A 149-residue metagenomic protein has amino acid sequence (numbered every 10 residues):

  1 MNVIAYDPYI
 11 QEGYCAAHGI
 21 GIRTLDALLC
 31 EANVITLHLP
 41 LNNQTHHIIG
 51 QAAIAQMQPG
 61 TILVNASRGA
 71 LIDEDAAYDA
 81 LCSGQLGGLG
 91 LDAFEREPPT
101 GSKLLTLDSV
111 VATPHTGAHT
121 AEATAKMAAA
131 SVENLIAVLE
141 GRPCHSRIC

Functional and structural regions predicted by a protein language model:
M1-N2: Residues at the starts of beta-strands that form the adenosine-phosphate
A5: Conserved SAM-binding motif I beta-strand of class I
P8-K103: Rossmann-like adenosine-cofactor binding region
A93, E97-C149: C-terminal helix-to-coil terminal segments
